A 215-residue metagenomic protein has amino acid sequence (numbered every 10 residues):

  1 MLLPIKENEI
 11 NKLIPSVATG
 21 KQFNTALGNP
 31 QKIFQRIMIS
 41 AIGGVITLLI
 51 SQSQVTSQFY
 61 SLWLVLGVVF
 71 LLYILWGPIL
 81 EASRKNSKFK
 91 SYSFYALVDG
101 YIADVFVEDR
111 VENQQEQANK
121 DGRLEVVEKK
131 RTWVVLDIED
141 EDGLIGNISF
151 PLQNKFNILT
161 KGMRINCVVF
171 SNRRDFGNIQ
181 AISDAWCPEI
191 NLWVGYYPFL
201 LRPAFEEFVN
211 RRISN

Functional and structural regions predicted by a protein language model:
M1-T19: Short, charged cytosolic
T25-K88: Alpha-helical transmembrane spans
W63-L66, D140-G143, T160-M163: Intrinsically disordered, low-complexity, charge-dense segments enriched in Lys/Arg and Glu/Asp interspersed
N86-A96: Alpha-helical transmembrane signal-anchor/signal-peptide segments
F94-V126: Structural detector for short beta-strands of small beta-barrel domains
Q114-N147: OB-fold (S1/OB) nucleic-acid-binding surfaces
L152-V168: Short nucleic-acid-contacting surface segments enriched for D/E, G, S/T with interspersed K/R
F170-S214: OB-fold/S1-family single-stranded nucleic acid-binding modules
